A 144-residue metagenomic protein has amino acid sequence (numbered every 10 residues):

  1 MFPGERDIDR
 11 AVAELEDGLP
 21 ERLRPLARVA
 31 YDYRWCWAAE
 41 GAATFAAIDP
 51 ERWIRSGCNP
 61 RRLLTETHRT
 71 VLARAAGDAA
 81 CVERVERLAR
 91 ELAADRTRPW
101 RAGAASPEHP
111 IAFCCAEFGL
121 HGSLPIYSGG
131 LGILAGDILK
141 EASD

Functional and structural regions predicted by a protein language model:
M1-D144: Catalytic cores of glycan-processing enzymes that make or break glycosidic bonds
